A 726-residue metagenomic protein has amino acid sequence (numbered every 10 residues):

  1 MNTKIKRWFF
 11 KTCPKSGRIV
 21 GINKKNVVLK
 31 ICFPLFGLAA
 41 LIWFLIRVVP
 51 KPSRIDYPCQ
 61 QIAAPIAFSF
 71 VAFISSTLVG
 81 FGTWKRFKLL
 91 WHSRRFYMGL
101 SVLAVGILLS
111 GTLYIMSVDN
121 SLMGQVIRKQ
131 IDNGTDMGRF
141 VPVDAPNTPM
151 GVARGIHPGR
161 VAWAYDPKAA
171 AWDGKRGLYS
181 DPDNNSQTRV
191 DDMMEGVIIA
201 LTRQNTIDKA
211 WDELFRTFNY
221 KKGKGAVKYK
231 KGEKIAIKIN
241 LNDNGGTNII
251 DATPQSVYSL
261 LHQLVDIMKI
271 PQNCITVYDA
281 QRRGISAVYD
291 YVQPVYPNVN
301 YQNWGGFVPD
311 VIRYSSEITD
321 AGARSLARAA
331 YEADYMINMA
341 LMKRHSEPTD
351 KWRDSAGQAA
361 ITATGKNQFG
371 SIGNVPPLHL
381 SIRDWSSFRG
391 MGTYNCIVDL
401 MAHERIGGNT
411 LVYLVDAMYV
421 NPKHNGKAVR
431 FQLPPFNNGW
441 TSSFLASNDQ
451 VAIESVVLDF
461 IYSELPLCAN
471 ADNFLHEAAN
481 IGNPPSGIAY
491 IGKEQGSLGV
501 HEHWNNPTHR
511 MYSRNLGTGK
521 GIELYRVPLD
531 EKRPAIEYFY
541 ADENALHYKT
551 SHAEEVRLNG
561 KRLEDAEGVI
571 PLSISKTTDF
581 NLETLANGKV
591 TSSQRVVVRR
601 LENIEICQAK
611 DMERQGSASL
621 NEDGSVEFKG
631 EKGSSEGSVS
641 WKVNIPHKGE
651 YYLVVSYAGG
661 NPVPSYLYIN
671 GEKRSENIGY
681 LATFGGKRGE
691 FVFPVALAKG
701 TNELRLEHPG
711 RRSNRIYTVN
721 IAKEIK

Functional and structural regions predicted by a protein language model:
L38-G80: Membrane-embedded alpha-helical segments of integral membrane proteins
F70-S101: Cytosolic-side transmembrane helix boundary signature
S93-M116: Internal/C-terminal transmembrane anchor helices
G124-K231, N242-T247, D251-K532: Extended, low-polarity segments enriched in aliphatic/aromatic residues
G560-A566: Short beta-strand segments within Ig-like beta-sandwich modules, predominantly Fibronectin type-III
G568-F580: Solvent-exposed segments in extracellular or luminal domains encompassing
K589-R599, I716-V719: Edge beta-strands of extracellular beta-sandwich domains
L601-K726: Extracytoplasmic
